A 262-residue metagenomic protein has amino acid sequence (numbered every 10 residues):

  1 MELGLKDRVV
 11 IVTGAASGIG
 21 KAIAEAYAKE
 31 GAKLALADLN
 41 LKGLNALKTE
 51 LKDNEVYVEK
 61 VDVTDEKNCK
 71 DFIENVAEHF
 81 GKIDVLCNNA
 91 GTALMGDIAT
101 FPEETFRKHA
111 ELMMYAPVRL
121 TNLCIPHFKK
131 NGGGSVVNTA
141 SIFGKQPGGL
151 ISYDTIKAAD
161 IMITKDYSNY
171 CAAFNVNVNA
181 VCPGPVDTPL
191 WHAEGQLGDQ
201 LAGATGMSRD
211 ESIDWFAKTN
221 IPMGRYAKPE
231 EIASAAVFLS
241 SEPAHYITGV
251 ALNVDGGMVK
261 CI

Functional and structural regions predicted by a protein language model:
D97-I98, P102-A110, A217: Substrate-binding pocket helix/loop in short-chain dehydrogenase/reductase
F101, Q146-T155, D166: Active-site loop-to-helix junction immediately N-terminal to the catalytic Tyr of the SDR YXXXK motif in Rossmann-fold
T121, I156, T164: Active-site helix of classical SDR
P126, N169-Y170, H245: Alpha-helical segment proximal to the catalytic Tyr-Lys
S141: Residue(s) in the substrate-gating loop at a strand-loop-helix junction that position the organic substrate next
A172, N177, I247-G249: Short, small/polar-rich loop/turn modules that mediate ligand/substrate recognition or access, typified
V237, T248-I262: Short C-terminal tail/terminal secondary-structure segment of NAD(P)H-dependent dehydrogenase/reductase domains
